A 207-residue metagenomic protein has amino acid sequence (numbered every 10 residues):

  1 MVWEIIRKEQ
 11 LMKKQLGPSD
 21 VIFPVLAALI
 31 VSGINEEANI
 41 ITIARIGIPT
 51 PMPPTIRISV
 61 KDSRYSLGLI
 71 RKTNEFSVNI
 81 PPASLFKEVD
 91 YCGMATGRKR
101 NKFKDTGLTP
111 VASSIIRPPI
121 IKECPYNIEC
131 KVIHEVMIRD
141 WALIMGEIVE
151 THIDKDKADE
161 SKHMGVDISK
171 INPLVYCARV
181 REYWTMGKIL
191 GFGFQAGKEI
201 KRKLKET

Functional and structural regions predicted by a protein language model:
V2-T207: Basic, polyanion-binding surface patches
